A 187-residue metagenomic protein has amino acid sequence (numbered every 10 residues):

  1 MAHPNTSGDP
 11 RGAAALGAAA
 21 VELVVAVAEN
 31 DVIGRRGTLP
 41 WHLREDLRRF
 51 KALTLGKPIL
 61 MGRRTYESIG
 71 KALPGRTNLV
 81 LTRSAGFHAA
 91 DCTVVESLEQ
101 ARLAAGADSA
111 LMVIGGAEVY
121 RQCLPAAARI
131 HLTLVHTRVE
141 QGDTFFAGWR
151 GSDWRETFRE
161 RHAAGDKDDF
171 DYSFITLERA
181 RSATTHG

Functional and structural regions predicted by a protein language model:
M1-A20, A180-G187: Short, low-complexity, intrinsically disordered N-terminal peptides in bacterial proteins
A20, V24-A183: Flexible, gly/pro- and Lys/Arg-enriched active-site loops
